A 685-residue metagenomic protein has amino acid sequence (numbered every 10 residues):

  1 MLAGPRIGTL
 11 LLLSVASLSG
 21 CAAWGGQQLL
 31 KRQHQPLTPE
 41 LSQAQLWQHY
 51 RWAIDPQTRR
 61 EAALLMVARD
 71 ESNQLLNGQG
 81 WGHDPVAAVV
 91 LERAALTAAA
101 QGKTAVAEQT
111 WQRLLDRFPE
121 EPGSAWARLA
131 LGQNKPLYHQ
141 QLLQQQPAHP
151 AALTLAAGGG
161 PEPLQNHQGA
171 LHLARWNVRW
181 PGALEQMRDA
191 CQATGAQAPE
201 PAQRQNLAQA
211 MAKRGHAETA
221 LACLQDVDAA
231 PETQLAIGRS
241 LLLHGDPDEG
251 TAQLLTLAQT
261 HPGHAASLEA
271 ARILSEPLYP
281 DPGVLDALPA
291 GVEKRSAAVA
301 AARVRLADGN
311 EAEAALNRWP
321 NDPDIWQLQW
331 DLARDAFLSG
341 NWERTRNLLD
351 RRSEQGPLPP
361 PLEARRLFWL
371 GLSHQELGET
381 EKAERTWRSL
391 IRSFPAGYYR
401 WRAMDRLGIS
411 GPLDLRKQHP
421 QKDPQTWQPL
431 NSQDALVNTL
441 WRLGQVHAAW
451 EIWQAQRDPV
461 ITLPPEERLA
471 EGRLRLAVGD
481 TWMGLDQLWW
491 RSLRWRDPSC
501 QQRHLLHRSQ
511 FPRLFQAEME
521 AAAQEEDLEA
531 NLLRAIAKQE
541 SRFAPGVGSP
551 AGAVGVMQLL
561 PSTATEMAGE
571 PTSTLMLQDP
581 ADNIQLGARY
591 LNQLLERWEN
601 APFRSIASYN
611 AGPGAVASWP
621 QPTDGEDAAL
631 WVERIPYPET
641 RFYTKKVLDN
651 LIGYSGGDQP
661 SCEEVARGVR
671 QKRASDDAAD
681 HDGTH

Functional and structural regions predicted by a protein language model:
W24-L30, P39-A44, W52-A62, G82-R93 (+18 more regions): Generic helix N-cap/helix-start motif at coil->alpha-helix transitions
Q45-H49, S72-G82, V106-L114, L137-P150 (+11 more regions): Alpha-helical repeat scaffolds
P498, Q502-R534, K538-R542: Export/targeting segments at the very N-terminus of extracytoplasmic proteins
D527-P545, G587-A588, S605-A611, V647: Short, functionally critical alpha-helical segments immediately adjacent to catalytic or ligand/cofactor-binding
P550-E570, D582-Q593, G614, V647: Substrate-binding/active-site groove segments that recognize and process beta-1,4-linked N-acetyl-hexosamine
S605-P660: Catalytic and substrate-binding regions of cell-wall glycan-acting enzymes that process beta-1,4-linked
